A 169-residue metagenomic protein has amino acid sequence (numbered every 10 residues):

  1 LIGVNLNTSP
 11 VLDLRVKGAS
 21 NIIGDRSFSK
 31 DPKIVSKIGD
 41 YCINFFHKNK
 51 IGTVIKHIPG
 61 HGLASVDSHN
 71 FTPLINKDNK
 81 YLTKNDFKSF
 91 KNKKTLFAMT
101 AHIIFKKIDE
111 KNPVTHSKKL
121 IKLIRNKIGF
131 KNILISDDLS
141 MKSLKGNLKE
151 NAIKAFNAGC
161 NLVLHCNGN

Functional and structural regions predicted by a protein language model:
L1-L6: Catalytic domains of carbohydrate-active enzymes, especially glycoside hydrolases
T8, S29-S36, N49: Short, amphipathic alpha-helical segments
S9-V11, K56: Structural motif
L12-I22: Short, conserved phosphate-binding/catalytic loop or strand-edge motifs used in phosphoryl-/nucleotidyl-transfer
G24-D31, N76: Second-shell loop/turn segments in exported
K37-H47, I51-N169: Second-shell residues forming the walls of enzyme active-site clefts
